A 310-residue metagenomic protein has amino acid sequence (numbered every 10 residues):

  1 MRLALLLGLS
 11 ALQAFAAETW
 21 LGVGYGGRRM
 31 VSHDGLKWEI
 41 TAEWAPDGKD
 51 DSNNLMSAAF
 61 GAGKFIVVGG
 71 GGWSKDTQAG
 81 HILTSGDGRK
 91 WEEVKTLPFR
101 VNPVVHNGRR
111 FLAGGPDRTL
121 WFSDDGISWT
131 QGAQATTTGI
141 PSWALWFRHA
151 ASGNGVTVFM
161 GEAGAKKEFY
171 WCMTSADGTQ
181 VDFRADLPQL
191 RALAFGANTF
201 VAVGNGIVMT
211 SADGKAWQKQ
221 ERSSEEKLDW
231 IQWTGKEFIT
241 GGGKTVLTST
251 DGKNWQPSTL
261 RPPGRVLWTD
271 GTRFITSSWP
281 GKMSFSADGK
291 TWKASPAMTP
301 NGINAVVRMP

Functional and structural regions predicted by a protein language model:
M1-L6: Sec-dependent signal peptide recognition, specifically the positively charged N-region followed immediately by
G8-A16: Hydrophobic h-region of N-terminal signal peptides that target proteins for export in Gram-negative bacteria
A16-P310: Residue-level hotspots at or immediately adjacent to binding/recognition sites across diverse folds
